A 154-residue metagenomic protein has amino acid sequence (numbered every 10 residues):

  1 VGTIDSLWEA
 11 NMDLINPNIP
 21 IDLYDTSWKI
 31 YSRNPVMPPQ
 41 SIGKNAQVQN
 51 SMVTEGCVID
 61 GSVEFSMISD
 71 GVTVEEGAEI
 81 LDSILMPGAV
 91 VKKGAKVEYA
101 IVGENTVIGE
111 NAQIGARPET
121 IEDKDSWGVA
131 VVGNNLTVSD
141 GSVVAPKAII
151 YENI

Functional and structural regions predicted by a protein language model:
V1-I154: Left-handed beta-helix
